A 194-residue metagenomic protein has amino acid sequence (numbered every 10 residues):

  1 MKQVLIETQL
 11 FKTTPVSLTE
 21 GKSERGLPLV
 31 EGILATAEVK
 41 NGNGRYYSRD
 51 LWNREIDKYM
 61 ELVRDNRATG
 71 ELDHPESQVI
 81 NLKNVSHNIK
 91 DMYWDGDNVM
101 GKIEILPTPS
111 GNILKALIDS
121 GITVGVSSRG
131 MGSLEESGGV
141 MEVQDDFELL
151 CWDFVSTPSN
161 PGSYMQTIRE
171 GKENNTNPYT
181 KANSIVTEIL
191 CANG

Functional and structural regions predicted by a protein language model:
M1-L62, E173-A182, E188: Polar/acidic, low-complexity leader/linker segments enriched in S/T/G and N/D
T36-G44, E76-N81, P109-N112: Short, surface-exposed beta-strand/loop "edge" segments at domain boundaries and coil↔beta transitions
R49-V85: Short, well-structured hydrophobic secondary-structure segments
A68-E71, V79-L82, S86-A182: Residue microenvironments linked to proteolytic maturation and disulfide-stabilized extracellular modules
